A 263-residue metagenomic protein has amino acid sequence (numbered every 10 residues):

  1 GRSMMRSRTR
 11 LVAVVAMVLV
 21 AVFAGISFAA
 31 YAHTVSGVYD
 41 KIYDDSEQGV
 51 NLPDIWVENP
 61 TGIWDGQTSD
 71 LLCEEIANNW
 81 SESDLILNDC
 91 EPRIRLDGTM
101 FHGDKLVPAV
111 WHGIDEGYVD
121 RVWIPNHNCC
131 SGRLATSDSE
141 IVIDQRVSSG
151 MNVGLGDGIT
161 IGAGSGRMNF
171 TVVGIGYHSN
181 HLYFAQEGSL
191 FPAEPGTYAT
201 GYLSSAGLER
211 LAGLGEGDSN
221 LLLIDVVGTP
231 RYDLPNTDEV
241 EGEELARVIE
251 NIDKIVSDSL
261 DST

Functional and structural regions predicted by a protein language model:
G1-T263: Membrane transport/envelope proteins' first extracytoplasmic loop
